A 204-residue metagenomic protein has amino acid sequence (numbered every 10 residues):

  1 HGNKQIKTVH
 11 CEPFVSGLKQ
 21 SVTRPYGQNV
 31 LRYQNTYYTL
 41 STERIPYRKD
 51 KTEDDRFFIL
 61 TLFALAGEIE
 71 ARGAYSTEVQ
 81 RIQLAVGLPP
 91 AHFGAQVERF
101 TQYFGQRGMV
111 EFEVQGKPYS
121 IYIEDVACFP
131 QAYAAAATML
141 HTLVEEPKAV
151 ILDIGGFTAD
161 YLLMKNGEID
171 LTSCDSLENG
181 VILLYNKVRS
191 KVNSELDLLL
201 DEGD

Functional and structural regions predicted by a protein language model:
N3-V150, N166-L183, E195, G203-D204: Nucleotide/phosphate-binding catalytic cleft detector across ATP-hydrolyzing and phosphate-transferring enzymes
I154-D160: Ser/Thr-glycine-rich phosphate-binding loops at phosphate-binding pockets of nucleotides, nucleotide cofactors
N186, S190-S194: Long, charge-rich alpha-helical interaction segments
